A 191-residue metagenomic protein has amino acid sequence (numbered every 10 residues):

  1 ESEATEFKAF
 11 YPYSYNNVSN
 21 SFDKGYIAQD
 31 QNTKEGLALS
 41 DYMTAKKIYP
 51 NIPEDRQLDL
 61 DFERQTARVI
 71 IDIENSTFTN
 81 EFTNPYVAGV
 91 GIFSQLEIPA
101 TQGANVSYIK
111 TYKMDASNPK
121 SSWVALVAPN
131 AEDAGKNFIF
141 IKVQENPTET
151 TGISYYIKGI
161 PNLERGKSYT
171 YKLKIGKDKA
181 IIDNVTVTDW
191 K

Functional and structural regions predicted by a protein language model:
E1, E97-P119, Y155-N162: Short, surface-exposed loop motifs enriched in S/T, G, D/E and P with embedded aromatic residues
E1-E81, K113, N118-W123, V127-N130 (+4 more regions): Short, low-hydrophobicity acidic/polar segments
S19-G25, E149-G159: Edge beta-strands of extracellular beta-sandwich domains
F78-Y108: Short, ordered, surface-exposed loop/turn motifs in non-cytosolic proteins
V87-A88, K136-Q144: Short conserved beta-strand and strand-loop elements enriched in small hydrophobics with frequent Asp/Gly
K174-K191: Intrinsically disordered, low-complexity repeat and linker tracts
